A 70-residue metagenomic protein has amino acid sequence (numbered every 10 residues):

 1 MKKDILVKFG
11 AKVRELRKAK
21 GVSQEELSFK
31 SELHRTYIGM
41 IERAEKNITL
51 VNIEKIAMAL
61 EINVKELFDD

Functional and structural regions predicted by a protein language model:
M1-K8: A detector for short, charged/polar N-terminal pre-domain segments
A11-E26: Short basic helix-loop element that most often maps to the first helix and adjoining turn of HTH DNA-binding modules
V13, L27-S28, I38-I41, L67: Conserved hydrophobic/aromatic packing and binding residues within compact polymer-binding modules
K18, F29, M58: Alpha-helical residues within the helix-turn-helix
E25, T36, E54: Residues within helix-turn-helix
L33-K46: Recognition helix of helix-turn-helix/homeodomain-like DNA-binding domains that insert into the DNA major groove
E45-K55: Short, basic-rich loop-to-helix N-cap that marks the start of a DNA-contacting helix
E61-D70: Short C-terminal boundary/hinge segments that cap the last helix of small helical domains
